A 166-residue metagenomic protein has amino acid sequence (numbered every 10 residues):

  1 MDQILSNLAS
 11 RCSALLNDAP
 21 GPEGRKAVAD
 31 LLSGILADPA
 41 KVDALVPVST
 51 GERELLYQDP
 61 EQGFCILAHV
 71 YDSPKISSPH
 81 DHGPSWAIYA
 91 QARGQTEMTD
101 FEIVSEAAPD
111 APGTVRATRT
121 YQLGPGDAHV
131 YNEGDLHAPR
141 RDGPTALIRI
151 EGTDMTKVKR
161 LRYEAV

Functional and structural regions predicted by a protein language model:
M1-A40: N-terminal leader/capping segments at the start of a protein or of a new domain
V46-S73: A short glycine-rich, His/Asp/Glu-containing loop-to-beta-strand
A68-H82, Q122, N132-G134: Conserved short histidine dyad/triad with adjacent acidic residue
S77, G94-D100, A128, M155: Short beta-strand segments in beta-sandwich/barrel cores
S78-H80, M98-T99, Y131, L136-D142 (+1 more regions): Short beta-strand His + acidic residue motifs that chelate non-heme Fe in jelly-roll/DSBH and cupin folds
P84-E102: Glycine- and acidic-residue-biased ligand/ion/polar-headgroup-sensing regions
I88, G143-R160: A short hydrophobic beta-strand segment most commonly corresponding to one strand of the jelly-roll/cupin
I88, I103-L136: Short acidic-glycine-tyrosine-enriched beta hairpin
